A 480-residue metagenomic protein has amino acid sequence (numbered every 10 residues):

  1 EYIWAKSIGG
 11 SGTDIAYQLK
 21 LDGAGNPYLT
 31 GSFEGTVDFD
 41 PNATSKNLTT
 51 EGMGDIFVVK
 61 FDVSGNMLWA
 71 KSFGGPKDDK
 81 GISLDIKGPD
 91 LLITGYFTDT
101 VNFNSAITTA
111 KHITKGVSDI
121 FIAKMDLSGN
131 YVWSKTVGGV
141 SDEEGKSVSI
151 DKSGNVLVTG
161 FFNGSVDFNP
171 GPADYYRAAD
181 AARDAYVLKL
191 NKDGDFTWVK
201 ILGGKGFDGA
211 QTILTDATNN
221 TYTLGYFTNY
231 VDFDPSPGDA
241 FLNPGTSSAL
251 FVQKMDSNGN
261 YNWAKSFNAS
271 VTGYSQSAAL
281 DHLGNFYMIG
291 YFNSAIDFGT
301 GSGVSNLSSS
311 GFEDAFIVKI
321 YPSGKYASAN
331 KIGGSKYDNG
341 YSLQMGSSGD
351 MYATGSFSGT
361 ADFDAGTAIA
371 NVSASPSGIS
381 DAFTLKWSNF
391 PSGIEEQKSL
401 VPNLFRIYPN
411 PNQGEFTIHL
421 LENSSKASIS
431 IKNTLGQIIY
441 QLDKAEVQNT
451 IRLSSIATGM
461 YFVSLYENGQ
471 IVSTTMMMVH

Functional and structural regions predicted by a protein language model:
E1-E396: A sequence-level/structural motif corresponding to short, flexible coil/turn segments enriched in small polar residues
K60, K124-D126, K319, K398-Y408 (+1 more regions): C-terminal outer-membrane/trafficking sorting elements
